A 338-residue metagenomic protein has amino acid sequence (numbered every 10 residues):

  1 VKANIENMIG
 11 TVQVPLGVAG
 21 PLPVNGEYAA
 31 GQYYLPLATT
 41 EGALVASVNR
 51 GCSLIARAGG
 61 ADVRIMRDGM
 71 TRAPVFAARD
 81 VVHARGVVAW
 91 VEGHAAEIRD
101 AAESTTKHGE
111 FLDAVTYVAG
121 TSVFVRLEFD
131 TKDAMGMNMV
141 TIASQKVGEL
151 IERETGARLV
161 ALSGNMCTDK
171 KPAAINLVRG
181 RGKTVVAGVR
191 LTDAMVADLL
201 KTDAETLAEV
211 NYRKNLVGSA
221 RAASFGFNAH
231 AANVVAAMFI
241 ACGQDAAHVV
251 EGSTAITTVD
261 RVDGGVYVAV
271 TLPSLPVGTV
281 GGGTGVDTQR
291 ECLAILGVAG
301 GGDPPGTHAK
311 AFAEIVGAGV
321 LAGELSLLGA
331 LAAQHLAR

Functional and structural regions predicted by a protein language model:
V1-L16: Short, Gly/Pro- and small/polar-rich lid/capping loops
M8-I9, A84, V88-V91, D133 (+7 more regions): Hydrophobic alpha-helical scaffolding
Q32-P74, D245, E251, V280-Q289: Mobile "lid/hinge" segments at catalytic clefts and subdomain interfaces of large enzymes
C52-C167, K171-A173: Signature of multi-pass transmembrane helix bundles
S104-T116, E154-N165, L207-N211, D245-S253 (+3 more regions): Flexible, glycine/charged-enriched surface loops at secondary-structure junctions
F129-T284: Glycine-rich anion/phosphate-binding loop at the beta-strand->alpha-helix junction
Y267-R338: Internal helix-turn-beta structural module
